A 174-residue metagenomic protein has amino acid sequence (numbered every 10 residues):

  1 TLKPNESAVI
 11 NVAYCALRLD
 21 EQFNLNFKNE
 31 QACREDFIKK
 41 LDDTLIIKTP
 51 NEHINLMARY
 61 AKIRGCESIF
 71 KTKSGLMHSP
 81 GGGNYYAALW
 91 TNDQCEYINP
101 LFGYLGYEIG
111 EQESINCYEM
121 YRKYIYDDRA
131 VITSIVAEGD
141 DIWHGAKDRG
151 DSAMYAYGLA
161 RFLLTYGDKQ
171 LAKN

Functional and structural regions predicted by a protein language model:
L2-R18: Short Pro-Gly-centered flexible turn/kink motifs
A16-N55: Terminal connector regions
K39-K173: Substrate-binding groove/exosite segments of carbohydrate-active enzymes
